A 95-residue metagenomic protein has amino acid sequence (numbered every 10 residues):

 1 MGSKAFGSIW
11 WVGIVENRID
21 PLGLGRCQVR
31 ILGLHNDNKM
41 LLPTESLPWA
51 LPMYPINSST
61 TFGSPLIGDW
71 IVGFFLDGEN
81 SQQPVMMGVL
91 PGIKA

Functional and structural regions predicted by a protein language model:
M1-A95: Hydrophobic packing positions characteristic of elongated beta-solenoid/beta-helix-type spike/fiber shafts
